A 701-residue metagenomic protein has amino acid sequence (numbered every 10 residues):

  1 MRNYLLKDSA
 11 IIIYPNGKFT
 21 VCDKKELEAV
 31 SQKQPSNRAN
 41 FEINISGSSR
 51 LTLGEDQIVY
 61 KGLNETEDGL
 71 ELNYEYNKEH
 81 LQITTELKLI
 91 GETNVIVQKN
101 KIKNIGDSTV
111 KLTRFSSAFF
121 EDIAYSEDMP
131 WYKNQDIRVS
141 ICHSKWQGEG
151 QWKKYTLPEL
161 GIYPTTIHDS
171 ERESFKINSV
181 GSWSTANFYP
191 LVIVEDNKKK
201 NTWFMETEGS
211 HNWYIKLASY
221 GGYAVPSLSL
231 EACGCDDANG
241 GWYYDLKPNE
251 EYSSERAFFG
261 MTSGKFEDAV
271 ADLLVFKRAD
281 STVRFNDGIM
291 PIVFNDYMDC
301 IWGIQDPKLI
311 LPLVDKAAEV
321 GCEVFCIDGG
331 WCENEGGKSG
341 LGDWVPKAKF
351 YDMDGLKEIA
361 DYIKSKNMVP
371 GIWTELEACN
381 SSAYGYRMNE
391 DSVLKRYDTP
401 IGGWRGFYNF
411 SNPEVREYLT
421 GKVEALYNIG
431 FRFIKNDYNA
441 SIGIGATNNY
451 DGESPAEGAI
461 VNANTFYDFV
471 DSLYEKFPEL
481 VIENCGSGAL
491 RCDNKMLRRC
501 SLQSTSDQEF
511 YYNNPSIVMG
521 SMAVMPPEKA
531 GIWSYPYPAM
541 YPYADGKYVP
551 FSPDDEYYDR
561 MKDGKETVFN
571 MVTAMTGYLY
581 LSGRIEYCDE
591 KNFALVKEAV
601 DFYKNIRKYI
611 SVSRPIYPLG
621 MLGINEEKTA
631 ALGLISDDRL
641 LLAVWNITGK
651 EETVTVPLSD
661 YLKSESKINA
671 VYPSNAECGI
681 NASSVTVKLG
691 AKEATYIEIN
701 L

Functional and structural regions predicted by a protein language model:
M1-Y223, G240, S666-I680, V685: Polysaccharide-binding surfaces and accessory modules of carbohydrate-active proteins
Y4, F466-C678, T686, A691-Y696: Active-site-proximal substrate-binding groove within the catalytic cores of carbohydrate-active enzymes
K99-I102, N249, E255-A257, L642-V644: Buried hydrophobic-core signal for structured, non-transmembrane domains
N100-I102, G329, E333, I363 (+5 more regions): Active-site and adjacent substrate-binding regions of carbohydrate-active enzymes
L228-D237, E677-I680: Short, structured beta-strand/loop micro-motifs enriched in basic residues and often containing a Trp
Y244-S263, A691-N700: Short Pro-Gly-centered flexible turn/kink motifs
G260-P291: Terminal connector regions
I289-T420, F433, S441-G445, D451: Aromatic-lined carbohydrate-binding/catalytic grooves of carbohydrate-active enzymes
